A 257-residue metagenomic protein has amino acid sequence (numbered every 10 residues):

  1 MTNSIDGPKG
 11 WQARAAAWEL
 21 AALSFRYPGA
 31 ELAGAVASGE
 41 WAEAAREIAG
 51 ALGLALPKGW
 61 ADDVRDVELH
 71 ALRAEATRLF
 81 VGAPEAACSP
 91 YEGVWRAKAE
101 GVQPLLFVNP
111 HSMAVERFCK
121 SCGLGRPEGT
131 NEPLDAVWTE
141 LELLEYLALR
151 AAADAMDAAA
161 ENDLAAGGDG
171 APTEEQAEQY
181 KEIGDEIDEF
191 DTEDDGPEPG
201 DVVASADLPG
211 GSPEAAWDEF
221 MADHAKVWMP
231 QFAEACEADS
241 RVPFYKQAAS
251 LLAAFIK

Functional and structural regions predicted by a protein language model:
M1-K257: Surface/interface-facing alpha-helical segments and adjacent flexible terminal/loop regions used for partner/assembly
